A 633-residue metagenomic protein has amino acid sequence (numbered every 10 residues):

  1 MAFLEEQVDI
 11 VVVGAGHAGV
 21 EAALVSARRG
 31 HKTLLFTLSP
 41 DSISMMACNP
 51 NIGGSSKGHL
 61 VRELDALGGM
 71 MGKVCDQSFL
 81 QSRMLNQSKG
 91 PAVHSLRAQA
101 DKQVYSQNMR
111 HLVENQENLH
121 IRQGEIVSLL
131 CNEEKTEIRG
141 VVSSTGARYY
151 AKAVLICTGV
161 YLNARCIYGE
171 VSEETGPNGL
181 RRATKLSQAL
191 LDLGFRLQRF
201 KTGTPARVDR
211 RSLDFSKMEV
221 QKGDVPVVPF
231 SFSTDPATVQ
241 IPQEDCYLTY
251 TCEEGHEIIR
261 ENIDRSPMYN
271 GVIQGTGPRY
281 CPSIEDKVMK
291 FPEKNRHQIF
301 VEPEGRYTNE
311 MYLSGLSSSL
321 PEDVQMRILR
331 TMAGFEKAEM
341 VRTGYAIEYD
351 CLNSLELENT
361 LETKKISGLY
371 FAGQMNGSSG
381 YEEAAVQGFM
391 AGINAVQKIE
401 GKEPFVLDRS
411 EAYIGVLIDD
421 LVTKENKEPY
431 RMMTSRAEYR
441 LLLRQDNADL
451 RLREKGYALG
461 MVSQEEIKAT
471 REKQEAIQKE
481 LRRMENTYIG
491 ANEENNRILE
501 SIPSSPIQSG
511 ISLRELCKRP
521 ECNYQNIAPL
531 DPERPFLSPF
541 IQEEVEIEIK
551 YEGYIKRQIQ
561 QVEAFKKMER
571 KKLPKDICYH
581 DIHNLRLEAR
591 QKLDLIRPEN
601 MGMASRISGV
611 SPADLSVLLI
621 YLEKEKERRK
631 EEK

Functional and structural regions predicted by a protein language model:
L4-A18: Beta1/beta-strand and adjacent pyrophosphate-binding region of the FAD-binding site in flavoprotein oxidoreductases
Q7, L24-S128, T145, C157-E174 (+4 more regions): Conserved N-terminal/central alpha/beta ligand/cofactor-binding core
V13, R148-G159: Short hydrophobic core segments
S39-D41, M84, Q188-M326, G334 (+2 more regions): An anion/pyrophosphate-binding glycine-rich loop and adjacent beta-alpha core in soluble alpha-beta enzymes
L130-A147: Conserved beta-strand-loop-beta-strand element in the redox core of flavoprotein oxidoreductases
Y312-S378, V406-D419, S538-K592, R597: A glycine-rich dinucleotide-binding beta-alpha-beta segment and adjacent secondary-structure elements that constitute
A384-F405: Internal hydrophobic alpha-helix adjacent to the cofactor/substrate pocket in enzyme cavities
R436, R453-D614, I620-R628, E632-K633: Extended, charge-enriched "interface" segments that sit outside catalytic cores
